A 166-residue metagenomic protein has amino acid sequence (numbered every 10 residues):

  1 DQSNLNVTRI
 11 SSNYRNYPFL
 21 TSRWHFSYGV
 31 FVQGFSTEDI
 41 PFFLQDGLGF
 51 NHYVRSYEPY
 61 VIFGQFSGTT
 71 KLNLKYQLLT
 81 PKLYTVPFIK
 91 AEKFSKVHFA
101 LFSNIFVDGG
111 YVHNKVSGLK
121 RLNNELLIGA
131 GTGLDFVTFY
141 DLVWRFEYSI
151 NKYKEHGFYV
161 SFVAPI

Functional and structural regions predicted by a protein language model:
D1, R55-Y60, I105-G110, L142-K152: Transmembrane beta-strand segments that form the barrel wall of outer-membrane beta-barrel proteins
D1-K96: C-terminal outer-membrane beta-barrel translocator/porin domains of Gram-negative envelope proteins and their
V7-S11, S67-T69, L127-G131, D141 (+1 more regions): Transmembrane beta-barrel architecture of outer-membrane proteins
I10-S12, Y28-G34, L74, S103-Y111 (+2 more regions): Transmembrane beta-barrel strands of outer-membrane/channel proteins
N16-P18, L74-Y76, F136-T138, Y148-I150 (+1 more regions): Residue-level signature of outer-membrane beta-barrel architecture
Q45-R55, H113-N114, F139-L142, I166: Flexible, solvent-exposed coil segments and beta strand-coil junctions, predominantly the extracellular/periplasmic
N73-A130: Outer-membrane beta-barrel transmembrane domain signature
E155-I166: Outer-membrane beta-barrel "beta-signal"
